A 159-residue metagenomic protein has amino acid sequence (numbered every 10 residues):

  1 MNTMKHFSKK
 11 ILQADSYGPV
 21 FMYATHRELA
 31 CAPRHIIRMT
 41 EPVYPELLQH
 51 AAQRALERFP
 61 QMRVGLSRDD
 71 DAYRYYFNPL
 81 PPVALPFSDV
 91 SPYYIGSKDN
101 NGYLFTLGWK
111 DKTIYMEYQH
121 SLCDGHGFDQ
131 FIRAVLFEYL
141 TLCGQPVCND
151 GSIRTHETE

Functional and structural regions predicted by a protein language model:
M1-E159: Non-catalytic N-terminal regions of enzymes
